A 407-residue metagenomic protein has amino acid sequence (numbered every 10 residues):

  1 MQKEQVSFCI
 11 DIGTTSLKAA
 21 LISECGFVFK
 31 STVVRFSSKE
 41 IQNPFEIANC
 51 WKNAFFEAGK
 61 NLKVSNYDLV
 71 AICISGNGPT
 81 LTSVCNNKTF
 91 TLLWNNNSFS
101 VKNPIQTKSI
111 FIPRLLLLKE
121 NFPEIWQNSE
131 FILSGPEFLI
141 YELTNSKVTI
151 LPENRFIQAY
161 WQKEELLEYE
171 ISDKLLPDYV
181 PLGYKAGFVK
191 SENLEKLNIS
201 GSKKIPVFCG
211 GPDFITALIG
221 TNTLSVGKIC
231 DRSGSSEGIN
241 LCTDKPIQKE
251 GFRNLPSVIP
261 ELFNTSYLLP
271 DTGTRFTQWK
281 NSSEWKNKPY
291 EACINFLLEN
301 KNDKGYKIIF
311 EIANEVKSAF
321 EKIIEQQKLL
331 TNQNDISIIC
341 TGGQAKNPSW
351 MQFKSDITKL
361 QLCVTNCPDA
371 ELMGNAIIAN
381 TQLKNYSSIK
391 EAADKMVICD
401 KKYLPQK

Functional and structural regions predicted by a protein language model:
M1-V34, K39, V70, I74-N103 (+2 more regions): Glycine/Thr-rich phosphate-binding loops that ligate phosphate moieties of nucleotide and other phosphorylated ligands
Q5-D11, D68-S75, T91-L92, I132 (+3 more regions): Short glycine-aspartate micro-motif
I12-T14, Q106-K204, F208-P212: Gly/Ser/Thr-rich active-site cleft segment
I22-S23, T82-C85, L118-K119, Y141-T144 (+2 more regions): Short beta-strand-to-turn element immediately C-terminal to the catalytic PLP-Schiff-base lysine in fold type I
K30-Y67, K102-T107: N-terminal phosphate-binding loop and adjacent alpha-helix
A48-L62, W161-E165, E315-K322: Short, well-ordered amphipathic alpha-helical segments that serve as non-catalytic structural scaffolds within diverse
P104-L116, K196-G201, K228-C230, T381-M396: A polyampholytic, Gly/Pro-enriched intrinsically disordered region
G220-V226, I378-L383: Alpha-helix C-terminal capping segments
